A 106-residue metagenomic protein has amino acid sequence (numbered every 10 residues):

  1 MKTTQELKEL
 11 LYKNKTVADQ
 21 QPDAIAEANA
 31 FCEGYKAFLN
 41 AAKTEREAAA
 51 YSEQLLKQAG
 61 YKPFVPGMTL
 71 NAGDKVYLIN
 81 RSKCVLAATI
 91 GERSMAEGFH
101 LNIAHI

Functional and structural regions predicted by a protein language model:
M1-I106: N-terminal hydrophobic/helix-forming segments and targeting peptides
